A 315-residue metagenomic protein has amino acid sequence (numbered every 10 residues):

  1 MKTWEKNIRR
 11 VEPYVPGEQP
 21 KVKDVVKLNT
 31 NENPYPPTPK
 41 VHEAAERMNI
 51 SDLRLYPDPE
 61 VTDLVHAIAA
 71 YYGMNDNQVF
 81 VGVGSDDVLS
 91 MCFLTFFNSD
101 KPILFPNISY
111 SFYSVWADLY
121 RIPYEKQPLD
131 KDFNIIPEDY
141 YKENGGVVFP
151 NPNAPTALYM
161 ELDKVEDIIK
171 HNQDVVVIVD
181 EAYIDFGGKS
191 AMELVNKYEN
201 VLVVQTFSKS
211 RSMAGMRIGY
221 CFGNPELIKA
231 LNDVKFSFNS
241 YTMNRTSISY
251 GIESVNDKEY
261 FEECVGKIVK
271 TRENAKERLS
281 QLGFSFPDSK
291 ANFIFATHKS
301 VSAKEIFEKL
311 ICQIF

Functional and structural regions predicted by a protein language model:
M1-L55, E143: N-terminal "arm"/small-domain region of PLP-dependent enzymes with the aminotransferase-like
E5, T38-H42, V61-V65, L89 (+10 more regions): A general structural signal for well-ordered alpha-helical segments in protein cores
K27, V148, F293-F295: Short aromatic/hydrophobic contact patches that present stacked aromatics for nucleic-acid/ligand binding
N29, G223, F295-V301, C312-F315: Conserved PLP-binding active-site segment of the aspartate aminotransferase-like
L53-N172, Y183-Y198, L202: Conserved core of the PLP fold type I
V177-A182: Short beta-strand/loop segment that forms part of the nucleotide-sugar
N200-S280, F284-P287: PLP-dependent aminotransferase class I/II
V269, Q281-L310: Conserved PLP-binding catalytic core of the aspartate aminotransferase-like
